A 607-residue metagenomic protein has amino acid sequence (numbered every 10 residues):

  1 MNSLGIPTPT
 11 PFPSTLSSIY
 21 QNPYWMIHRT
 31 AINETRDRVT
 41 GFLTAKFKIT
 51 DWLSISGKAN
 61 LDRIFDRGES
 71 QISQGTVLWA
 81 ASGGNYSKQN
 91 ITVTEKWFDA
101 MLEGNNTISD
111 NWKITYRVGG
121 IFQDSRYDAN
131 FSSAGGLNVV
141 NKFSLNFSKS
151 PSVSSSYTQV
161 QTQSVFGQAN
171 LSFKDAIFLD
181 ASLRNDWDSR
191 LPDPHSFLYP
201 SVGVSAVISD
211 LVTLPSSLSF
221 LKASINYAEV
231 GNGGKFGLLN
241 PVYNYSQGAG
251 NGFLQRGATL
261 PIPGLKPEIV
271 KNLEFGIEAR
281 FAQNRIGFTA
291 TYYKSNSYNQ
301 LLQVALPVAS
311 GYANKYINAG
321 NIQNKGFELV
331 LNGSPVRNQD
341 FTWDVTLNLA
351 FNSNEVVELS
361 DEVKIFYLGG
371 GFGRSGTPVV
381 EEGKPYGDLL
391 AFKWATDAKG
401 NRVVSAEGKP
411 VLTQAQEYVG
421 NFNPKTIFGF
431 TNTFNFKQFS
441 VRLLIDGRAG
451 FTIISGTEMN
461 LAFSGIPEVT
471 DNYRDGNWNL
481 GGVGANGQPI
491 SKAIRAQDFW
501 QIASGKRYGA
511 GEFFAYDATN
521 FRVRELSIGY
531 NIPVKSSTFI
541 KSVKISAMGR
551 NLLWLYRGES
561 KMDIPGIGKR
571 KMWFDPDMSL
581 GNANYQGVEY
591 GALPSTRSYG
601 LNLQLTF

Functional and structural regions predicted by a protein language model:
N2, S109, F281, A309 (+3 more regions): Acidic surface patches and DE-rich sequence motifs
L4-I72, A81-V380, K437, G447 (+2 more regions): Extracellular/periplasmic, surface-exposed regions of secreted and cell-surface proteins
I317, F327, S334-F422, I453 (+5 more regions): Conserved small-residue
T413-A415, I427, F439, K506-F514: Short, flexible active-site loops
N421-G456: Glycine-rich, aromatic-lined ligand/substrate-binding cores of catalytic and carbohydrate-binding domains
Q488-Y508: Flexible internal linker/loop segments at domain or repeat junctions
